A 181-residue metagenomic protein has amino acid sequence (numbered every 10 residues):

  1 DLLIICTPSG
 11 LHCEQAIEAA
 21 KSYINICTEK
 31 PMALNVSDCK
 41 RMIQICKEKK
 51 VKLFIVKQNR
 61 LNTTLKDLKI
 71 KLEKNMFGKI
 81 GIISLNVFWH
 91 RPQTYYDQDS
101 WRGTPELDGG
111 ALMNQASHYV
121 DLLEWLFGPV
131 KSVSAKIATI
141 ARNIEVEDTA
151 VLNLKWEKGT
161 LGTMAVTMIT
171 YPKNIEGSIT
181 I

Functional and structural regions predicted by a protein language model:
D1-I45: Beta-loop-alpha module in the N-terminal Rossmann-like domain of NAD(P)-dependent dehydrogenases, especially those
I5, C27-T28, L53-I55, M164: Hydrophobic residues in well-ordered beta-strands that form the structural core
C6-T7, V87, V166: Glycine-rich, N-terminal phosphate-binding loop of Rossmann-like dinucleotide-binding domains
S22-I24, K49-K52, T160-L161: A short helix->loop->beta-strand "cap" motif at the edges of active sites that frequently abuts
E29-P31, K57, T170: Short beta->alpha connector loops at strand-helix junctions that form conserved, small/polar/Pro-enriched
R41-Q58, G78-L85: Rossmann-fold dehydrogenase core element
N59-N143: Predominantly a Rossmann-like dinucleotide-binding segment in NAD(P)-dependent oxidoreductases
V120-I181: Contiguous beta-strand/loop segments that form the cofactor/metal-binding neighborhood of enzyme cores
